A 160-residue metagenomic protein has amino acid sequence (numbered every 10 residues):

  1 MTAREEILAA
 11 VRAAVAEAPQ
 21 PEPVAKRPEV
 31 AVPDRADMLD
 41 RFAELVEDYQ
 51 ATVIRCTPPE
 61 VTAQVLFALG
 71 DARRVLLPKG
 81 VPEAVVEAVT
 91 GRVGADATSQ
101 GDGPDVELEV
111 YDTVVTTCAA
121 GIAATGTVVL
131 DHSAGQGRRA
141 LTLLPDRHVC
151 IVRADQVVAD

Functional and structural regions predicted by a protein language model:
M1-D160: The feature marks the mature, well-folded catalytic cores of soluble enzymes
